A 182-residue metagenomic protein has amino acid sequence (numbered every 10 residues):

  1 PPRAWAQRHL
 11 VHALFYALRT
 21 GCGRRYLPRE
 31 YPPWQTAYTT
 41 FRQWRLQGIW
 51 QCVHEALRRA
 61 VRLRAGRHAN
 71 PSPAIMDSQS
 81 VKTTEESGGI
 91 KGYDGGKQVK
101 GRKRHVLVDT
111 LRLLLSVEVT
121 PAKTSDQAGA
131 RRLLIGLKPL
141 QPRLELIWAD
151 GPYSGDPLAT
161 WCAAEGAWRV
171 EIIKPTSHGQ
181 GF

Functional and structural regions predicted by a protein language model:
P1-F182: Short alpha-helical elements
